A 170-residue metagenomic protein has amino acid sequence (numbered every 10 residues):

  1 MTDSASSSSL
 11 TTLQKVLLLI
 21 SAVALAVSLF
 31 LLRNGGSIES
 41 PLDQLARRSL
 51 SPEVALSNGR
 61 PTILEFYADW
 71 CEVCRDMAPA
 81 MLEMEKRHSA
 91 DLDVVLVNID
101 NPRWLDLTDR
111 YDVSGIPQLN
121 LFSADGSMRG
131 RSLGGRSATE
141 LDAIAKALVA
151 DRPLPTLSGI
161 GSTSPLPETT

Functional and structural regions predicted by a protein language model:
M1-D43, S164-T170: N-terminal targeting signals for export/organelle localization
L42-R60: Short extracytoplasmic/periplasmic juxtamembrane "stem" segments immediately C-terminal to an N-terminal membrane anchor
L56-C71: Short active-site neighborhood of thiol/selenol oxidoreductases, capturing the structured segment around
W70-M77, E168-T170: Short, thiol/selenol-centered motifs that function as redox-active sites or metal-ligating centers
R75-H88: Typically the conserved alpha-helix immediately C-terminal to a functionally engaged Cys/Sec in thioredoxin-like
S89-L105, G135: Thiol-based oxidoreductase modules, predominantly thioredoxin-like and allied folds used for disulfide exchange
G115, N120-P165: Non-catalytic, surface beta->alpha helical segment in thiol-disulfide oxidoreductase systems
